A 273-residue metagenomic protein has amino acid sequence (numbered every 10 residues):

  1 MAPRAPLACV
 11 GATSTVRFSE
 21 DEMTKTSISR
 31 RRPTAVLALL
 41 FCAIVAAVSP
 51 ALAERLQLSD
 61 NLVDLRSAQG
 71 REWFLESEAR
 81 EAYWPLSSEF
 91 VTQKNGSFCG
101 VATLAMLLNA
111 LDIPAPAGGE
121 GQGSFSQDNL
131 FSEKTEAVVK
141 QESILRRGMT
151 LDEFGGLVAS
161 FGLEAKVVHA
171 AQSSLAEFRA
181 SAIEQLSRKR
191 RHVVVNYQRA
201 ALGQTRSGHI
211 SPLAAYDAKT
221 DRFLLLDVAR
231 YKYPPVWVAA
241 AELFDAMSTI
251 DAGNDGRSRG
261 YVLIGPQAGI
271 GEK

Functional and structural regions predicted by a protein language model:
P3-R4, A12-T13: Intrinsic, low-complexity polybasic segments
T15-E22: Short, Lys/Arg-enriched N-terminal segments with co-localized hydrophobic residues within the first ~10-30 amino acids
T24-A38: Bacterial N-terminal signal peptides that target proteins for export
L37-A47: Bacterial N-terminal signal peptides
V48-R147: Active-site-adjacent structural segments surrounding the nucleophilic cysteine of cysteine proteases and isopeptidases
N61-L65, N129-G208, A214-G260, P266: Conserved active-site-adjacent core of cysteine acyl-enzyme catalytic domains
E272-K273: Short, solvent-exposed mixed-charge patches
